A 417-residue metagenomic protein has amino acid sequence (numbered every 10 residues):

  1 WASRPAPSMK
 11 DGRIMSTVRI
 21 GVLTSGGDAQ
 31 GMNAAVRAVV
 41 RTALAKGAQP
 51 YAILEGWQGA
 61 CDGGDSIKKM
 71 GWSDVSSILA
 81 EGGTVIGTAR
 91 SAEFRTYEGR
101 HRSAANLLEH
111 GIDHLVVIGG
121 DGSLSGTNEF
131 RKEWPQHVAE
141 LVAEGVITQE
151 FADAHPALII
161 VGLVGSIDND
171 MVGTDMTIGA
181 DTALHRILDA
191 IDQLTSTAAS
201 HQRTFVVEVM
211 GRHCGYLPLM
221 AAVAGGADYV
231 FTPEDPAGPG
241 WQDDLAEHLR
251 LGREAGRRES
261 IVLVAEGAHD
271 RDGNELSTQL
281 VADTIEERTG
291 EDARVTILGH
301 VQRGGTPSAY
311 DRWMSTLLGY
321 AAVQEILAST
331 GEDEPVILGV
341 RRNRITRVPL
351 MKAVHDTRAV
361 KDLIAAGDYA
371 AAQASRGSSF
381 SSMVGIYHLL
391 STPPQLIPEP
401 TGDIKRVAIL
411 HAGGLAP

Functional and structural regions predicted by a protein language model:
W1-I14: Short, Lys/Arg-enriched N-terminal segments with co-localized hydrophobic residues within the first ~10-30 amino acids
G12-S16, S103, T392-K405: A short, basic/flexible loop-to-alpha-helix module at the beginning of a structural domain
S16-G64, I404-P417: N-terminal phosphate-binding or glycine-rich loops at protein starts, especially the Walker A/P-loop of NTPases
S25-D28, A48, I53-G59, R90-S91 (+8 more regions): Short, ordered loop/turn segments at secondary-structure junctions
A29-V39, A60-C61, T96-H101, D121-N128 (+6 more regions): Short glycine/serine/threonine-rich phosphate/pyrophosphate-binding segments that cradle anionic phosphate groups
P50, H114-G119, S125-I159, T177-V295: Accessory alpha-helical/coil subdomains and C-terminal extensions that flank or cap enzyme catalytic cores
A60-L115, S123-L124, V142, I147 (+4 more regions): Glycine-rich oxoanion-binding loops at beta->alpha junctions
S277-G402: C-terminal non-catalytic interaction/assembly regions of soluble proteins
